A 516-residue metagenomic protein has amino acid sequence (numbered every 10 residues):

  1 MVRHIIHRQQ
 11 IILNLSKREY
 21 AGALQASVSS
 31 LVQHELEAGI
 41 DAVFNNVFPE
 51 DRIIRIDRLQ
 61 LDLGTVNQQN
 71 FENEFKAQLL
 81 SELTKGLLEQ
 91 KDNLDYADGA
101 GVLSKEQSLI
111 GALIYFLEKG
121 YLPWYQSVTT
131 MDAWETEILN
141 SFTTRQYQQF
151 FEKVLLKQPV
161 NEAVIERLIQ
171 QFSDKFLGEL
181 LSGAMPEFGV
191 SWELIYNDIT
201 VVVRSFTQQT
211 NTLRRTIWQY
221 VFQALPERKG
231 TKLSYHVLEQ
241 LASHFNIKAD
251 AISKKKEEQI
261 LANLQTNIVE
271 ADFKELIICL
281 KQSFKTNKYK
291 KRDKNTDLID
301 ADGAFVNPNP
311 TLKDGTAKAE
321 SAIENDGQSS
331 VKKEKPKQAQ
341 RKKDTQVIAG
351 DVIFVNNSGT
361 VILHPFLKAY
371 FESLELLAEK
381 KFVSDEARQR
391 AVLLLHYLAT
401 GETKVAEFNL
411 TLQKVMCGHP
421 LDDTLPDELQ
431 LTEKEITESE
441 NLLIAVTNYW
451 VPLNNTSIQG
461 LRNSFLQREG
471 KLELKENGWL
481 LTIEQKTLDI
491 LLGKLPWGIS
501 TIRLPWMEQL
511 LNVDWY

Functional and structural regions predicted by a protein language model:
M1-Y516: Short, compositionally biased pre-sequence/patch detector
